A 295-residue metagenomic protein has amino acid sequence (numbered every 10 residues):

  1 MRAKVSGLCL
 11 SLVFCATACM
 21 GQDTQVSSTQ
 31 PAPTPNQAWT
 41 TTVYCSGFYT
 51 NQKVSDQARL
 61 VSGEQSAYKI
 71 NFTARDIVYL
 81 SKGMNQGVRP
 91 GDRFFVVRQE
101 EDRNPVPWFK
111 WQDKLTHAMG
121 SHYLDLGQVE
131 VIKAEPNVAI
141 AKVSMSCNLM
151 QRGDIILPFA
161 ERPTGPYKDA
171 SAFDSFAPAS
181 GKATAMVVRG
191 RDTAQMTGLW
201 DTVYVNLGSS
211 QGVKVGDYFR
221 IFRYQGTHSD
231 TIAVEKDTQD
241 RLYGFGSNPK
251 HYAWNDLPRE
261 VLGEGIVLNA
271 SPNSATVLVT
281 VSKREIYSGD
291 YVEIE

Functional and structural regions predicted by a protein language model:
M1-V5: Positively charged n-region of N-terminal signal peptides that target proteins for export
G7-T17: Bacterial N-terminal signal peptides
C19-E295: Surface-exposed, polar/charged interaction patches used for macromolecular assembly or partner binding
